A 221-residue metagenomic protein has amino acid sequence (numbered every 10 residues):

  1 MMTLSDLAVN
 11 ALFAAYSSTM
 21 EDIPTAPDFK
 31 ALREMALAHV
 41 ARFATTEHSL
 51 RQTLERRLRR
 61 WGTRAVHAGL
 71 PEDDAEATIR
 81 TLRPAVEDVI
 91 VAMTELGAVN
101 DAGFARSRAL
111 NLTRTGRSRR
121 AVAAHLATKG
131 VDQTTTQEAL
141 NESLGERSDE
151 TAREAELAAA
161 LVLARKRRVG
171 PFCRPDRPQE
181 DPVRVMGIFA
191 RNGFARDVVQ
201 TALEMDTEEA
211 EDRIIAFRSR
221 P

Functional and structural regions predicted by a protein language model:
M2-P221: An alpha-helical, amphipathic repeat domain used for nucleic-acid recognition, typified by the mTERF helical solenoid
